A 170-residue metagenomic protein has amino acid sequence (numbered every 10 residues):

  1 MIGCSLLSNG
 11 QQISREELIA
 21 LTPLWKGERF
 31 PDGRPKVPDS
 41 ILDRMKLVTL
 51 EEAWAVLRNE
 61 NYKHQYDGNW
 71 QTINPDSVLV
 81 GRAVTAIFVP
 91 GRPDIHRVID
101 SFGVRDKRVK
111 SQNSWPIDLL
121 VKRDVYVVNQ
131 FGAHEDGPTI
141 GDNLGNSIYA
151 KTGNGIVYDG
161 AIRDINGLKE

Functional and structural regions predicted by a protein language model:
M1, P23-G27, W115-D118: Short hydrophobic/aromatic-rich motifs at helix boundaries and adjacent loops
M1-Q11: Bacterial Sec-dependent N-terminal signal peptides
G3, R34, G145: Short, flexible, solvent-exposed loop/turn segments with mixed acidic/basic and small polar residues
G10-Q11, R15-E17, T22-L24, D43 (+4 more regions): Mixed-charge, polar/low-complexity N-terminal
Q11-E60: N-terminal pre-domain segments of enzymes
L50, L57-E170: Feature captures the catalytic cores and cofactor-binding loops of soluble hydro-lyases/lyases that act on carboxylate
